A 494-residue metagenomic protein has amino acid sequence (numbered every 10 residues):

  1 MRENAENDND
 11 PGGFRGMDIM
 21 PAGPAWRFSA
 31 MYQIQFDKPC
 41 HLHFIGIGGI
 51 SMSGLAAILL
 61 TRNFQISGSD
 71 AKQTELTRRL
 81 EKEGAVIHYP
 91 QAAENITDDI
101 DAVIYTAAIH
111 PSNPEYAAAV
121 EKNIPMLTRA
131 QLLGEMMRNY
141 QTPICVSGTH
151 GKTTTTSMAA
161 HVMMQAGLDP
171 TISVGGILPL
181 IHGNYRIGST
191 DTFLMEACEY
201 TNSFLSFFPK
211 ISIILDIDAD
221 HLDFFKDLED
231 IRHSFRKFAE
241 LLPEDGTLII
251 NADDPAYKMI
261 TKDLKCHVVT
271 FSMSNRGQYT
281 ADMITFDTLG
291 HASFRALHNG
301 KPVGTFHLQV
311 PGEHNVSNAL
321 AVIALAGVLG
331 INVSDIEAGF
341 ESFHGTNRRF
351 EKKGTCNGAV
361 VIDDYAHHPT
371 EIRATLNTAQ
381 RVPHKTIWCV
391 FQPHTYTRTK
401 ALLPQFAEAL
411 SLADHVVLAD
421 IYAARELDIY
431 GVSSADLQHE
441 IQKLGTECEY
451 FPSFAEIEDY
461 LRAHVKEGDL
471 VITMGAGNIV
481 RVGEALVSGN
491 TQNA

Functional and structural regions predicted by a protein language model:
F14, M20-T128, L132, M283 (+2 more regions): N-terminal leader/targeting and accessory segments in enzymes
Y32-H43, S51, L55-R62, Y140 (+3 more regions): Nucleotide phosphate-binding/pyrophosphate-handling subdomain across enzymes that bind or process nucleotide phosphates
Q35-F36, I58, F64, E81 (+5 more regions): Phosphate-binding loop of NTP-binding sites
F64-A71, L248-A252, C389-Q392, A413-A423: Short internal beta-strands
S69-D70, H88-Q91, L127-G134, S173-G176 (+4 more regions): Beta-strand->loop->alpha-helix junctions that form or flank phosphate-binding loops in nucleotide-handling enzymes
D98-A102, D191, E467-D469: Short acidic/histidine-rich motifs immediately flanking catalytic phosphotransfer sites in two-component signaling
A118-P125, D230, L241-G246, A374-P383 (+1 more regions): P-loop/Walker A phosphate-binding loop and immediately adjacent motor/lid segment at beta-alpha junctions
A407-E467: C-terminal helical cap/extension that packs against the catalytic core of soluble nucleotide-cofactor enzymes
